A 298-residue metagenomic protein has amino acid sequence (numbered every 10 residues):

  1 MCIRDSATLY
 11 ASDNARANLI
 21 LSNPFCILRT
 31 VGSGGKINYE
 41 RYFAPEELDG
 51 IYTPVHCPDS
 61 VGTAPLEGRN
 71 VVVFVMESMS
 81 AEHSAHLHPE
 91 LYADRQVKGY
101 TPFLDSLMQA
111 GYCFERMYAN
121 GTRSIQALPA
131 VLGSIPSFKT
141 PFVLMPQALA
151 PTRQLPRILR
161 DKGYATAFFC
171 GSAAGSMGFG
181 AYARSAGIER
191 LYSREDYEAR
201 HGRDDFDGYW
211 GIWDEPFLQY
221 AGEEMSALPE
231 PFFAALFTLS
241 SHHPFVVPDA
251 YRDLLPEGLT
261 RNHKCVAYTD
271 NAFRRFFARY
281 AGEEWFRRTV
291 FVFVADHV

Functional and structural regions predicted by a protein language model:
M1-D5: Conserved small/polar residues in nucleotide/adenosyl-binding loops
S6-V298: Soluble catalytic regions of membrane-associated enzymes that act on cell-envelope and secretory-pathway components
